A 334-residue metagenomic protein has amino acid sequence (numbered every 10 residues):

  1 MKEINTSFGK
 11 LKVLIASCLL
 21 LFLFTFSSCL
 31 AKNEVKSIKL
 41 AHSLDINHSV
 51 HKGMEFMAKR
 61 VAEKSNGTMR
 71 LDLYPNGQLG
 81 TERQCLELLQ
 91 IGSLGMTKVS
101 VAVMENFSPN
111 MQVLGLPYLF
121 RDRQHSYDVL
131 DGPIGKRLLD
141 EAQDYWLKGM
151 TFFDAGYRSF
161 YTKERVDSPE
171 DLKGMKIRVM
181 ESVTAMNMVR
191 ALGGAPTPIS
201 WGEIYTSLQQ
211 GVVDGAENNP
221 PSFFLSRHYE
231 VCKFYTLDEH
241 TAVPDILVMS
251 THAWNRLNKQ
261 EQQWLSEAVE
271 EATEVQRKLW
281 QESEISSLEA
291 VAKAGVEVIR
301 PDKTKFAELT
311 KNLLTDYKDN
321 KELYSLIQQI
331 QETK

Functional and structural regions predicted by a protein language model:
M1-S37: Short, low-complexity disordered leader/linker segments with a strong preference for bacterial N-terminal type II
L30-H125, I134, A142-K334: N-terminal secretory/targeting leader peptides
R137: Alpha-helical scaffold segments in soluble metabolic enzymes
